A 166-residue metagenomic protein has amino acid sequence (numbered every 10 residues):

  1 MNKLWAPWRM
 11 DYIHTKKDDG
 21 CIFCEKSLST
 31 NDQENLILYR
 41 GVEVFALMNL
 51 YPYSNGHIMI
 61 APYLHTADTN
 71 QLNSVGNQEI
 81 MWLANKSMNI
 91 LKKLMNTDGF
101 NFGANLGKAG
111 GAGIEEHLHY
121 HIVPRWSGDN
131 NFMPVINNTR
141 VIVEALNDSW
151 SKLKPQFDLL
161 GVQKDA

Functional and structural regions predicted by a protein language model:
M1-A166: HIT superfamily nucleotide-processing domains
